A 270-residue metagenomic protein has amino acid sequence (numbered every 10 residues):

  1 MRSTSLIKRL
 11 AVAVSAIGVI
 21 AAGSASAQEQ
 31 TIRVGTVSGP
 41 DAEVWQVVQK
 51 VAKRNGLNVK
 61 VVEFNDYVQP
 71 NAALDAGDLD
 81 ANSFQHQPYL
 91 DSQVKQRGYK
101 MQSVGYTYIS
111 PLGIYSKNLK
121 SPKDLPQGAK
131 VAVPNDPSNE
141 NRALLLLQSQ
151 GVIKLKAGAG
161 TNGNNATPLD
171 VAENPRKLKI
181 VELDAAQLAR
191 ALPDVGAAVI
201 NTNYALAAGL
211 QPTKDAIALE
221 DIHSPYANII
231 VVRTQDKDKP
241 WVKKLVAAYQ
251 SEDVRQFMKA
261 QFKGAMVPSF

Functional and structural regions predicted by a protein language model:
Q28-G39, L57-E63, K130-V131: Short, well-ordered beta-strand elements
G39, E63-Y67, G77, N82-D91 (+4 more regions): Beta->alpha turn/N-cap motifs
V62-A72, G160-R190: Short helix-initiation/N-cap motifs at beta->coil->alpha
Y67-G98, G113-Y115, K120, A143 (+1 more regions): Pocket-flanking alpha-helical
S92-V104, L119, D194, V199 (+1 more regions): Ligand-binding "clamshell"
V104-K154: A conserved helix-loop-strand patch within extracytoplasmic ligand-binding domains of the periplasmic binding
G105-Y115, L206-Q250, A265-F270: Periplasmic-binding protein-like
N141-Q148, Y249-S269: Periplasmic-binding protein-like
